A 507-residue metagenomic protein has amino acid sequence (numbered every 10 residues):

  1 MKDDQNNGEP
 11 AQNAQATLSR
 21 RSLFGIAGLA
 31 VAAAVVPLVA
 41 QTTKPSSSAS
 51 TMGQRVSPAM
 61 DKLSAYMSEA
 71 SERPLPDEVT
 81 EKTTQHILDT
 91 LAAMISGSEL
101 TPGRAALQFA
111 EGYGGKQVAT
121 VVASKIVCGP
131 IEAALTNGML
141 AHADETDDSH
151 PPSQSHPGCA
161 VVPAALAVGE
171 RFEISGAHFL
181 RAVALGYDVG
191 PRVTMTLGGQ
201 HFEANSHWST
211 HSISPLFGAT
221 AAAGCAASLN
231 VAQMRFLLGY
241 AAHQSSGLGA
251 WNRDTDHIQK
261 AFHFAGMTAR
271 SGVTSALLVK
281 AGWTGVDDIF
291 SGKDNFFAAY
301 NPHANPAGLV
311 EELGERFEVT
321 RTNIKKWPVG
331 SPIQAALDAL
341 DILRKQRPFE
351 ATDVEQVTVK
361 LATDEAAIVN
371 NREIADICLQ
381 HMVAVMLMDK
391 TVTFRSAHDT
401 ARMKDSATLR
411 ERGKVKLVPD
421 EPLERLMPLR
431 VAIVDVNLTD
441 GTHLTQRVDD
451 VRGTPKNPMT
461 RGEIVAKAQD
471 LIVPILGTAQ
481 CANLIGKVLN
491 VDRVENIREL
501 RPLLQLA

Functional and structural regions predicted by a protein language model:
K2-Q154, N252, D256-R270, L277-A507: Terminal-appendage/accessory-domain detector
S96-G97, A165-F172, T220-A227, S275-V279 (+2 more regions): Well-ordered alpha-helical scaffold segments within catalytic/enzyme domains
P130-E145, G158-P163, Y187-M195: A short glycine/small-residue-enriched secondary-structure motif
A141, A160-V162, A167, H243-G247 (+2 more regions): Short connector loops/turns at beta-strand edges and beta->alpha or beta->beta junctions
D148-P191: Hydrophobic alpha-helical hairpins/lids featuring a short glycine-rich hinge
P151-G158, W208-I213, L248, V329: Short helix-coil transition sites and intra-membrane helix breaks within transmembrane domains of multi-pass
G158-L166, P215-A222, A269-T274, A335: Well-ordered alpha-helical segments within folded domains of soluble proteins
E173, A177-T268: Glycine-rich, mobile lid/loop segments that gate access to catalytic sites or pores
